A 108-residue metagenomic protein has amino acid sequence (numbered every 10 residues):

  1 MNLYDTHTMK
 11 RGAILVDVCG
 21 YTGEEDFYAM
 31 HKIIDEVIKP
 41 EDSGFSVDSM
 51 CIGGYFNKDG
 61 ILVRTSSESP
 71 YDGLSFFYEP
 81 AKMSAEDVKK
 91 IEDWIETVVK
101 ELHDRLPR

Functional and structural regions predicted by a protein language model:
M1-S49: Negatively charged, low-complexity tracts enriched in Asp/Glu with abundant Ser/Thr
G12-Y21, G54-N57, F76-Y78: Generic recognition of long tandem-repeat/solenoid scaffolds
I33-D35, N57, G73, P80-K82 (+1 more regions): General N-terminal targeting signals
E41-S43, M50-F56, Y78, V99-L106: Low-complexity, flexible helical/coil segments
S43-D72: Short, intrinsically disordered low-complexity segments
V63-K89: Intrinsically disordered, low-complexity regulatory segments enriched in Ser/Thr/Pro and charged residues
K82-R108: Mixed-charge, Lys/Arg-enriched low-complexity segments
